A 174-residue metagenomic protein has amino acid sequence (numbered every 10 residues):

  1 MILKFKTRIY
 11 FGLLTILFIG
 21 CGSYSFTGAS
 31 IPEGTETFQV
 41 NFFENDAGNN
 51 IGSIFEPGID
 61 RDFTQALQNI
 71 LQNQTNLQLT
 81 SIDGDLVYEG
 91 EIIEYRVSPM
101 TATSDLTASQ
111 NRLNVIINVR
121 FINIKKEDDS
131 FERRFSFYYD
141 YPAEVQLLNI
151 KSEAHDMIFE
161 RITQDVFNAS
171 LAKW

Functional and structural regions predicted by a protein language model:
M1-C21: Sec-dependent bacterial lipoprotein signal peptides
I2, D46-I59, Y88-S104: Short, charge-rich amphipathic segments
L14, R61-I70: Short, charged, low-hydrophobicity "junction" segments
I19-Q65, N76, N168-W174: A structural "domain/chain start" motif
V40-F43, L67, L71, G90 (+3 more regions): Buried hydrophobic packing residues in well-ordered domains
N50-P57, V145-E153: Second-shell loop/turn segments in exported
N73-S130, R134, Y138-S152, E160: Surface-exposed short loop/turn segments
S152-W174: Compositionally biased, intrinsically disordered linkers/stalks adjacent to structured regions
